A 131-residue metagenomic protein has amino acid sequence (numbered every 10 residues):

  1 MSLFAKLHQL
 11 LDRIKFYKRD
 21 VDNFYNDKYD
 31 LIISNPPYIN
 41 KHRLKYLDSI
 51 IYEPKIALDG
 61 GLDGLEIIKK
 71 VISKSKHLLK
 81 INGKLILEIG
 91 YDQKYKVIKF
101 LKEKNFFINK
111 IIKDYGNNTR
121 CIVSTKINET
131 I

Functional and structural regions predicted by a protein language model:
M1-E129: S-adenosylmethionine
